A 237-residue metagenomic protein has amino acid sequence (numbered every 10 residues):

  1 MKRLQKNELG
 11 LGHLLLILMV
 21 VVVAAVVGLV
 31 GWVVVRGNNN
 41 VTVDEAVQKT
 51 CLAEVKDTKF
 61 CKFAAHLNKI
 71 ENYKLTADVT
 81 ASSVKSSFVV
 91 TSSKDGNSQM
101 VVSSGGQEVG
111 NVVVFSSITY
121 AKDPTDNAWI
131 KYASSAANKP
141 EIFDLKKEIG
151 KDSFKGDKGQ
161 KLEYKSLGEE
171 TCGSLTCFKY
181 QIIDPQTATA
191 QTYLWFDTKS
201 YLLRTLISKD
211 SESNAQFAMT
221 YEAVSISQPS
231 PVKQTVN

Functional and structural regions predicted by a protein language model:
M1-K2: N-terminal intrinsically disordered, acidic low-complexity segments at the extreme N-terminus
K6-V22: N-terminal Sec-pathway targeting helices
V20-N97, G168, I226-N237: N-terminal leader/targeting segments and the immediate start of mature chains
V55, Y120-T176, I182-P185: Flexible, processing/modification-adjacent segments and terminal tails in exported/periplasmic/extracellular proteins
N68-T76, S93-V101, C172-Q181, S200-T205: Short, hydrophobic/aromatic-rich segments at coil-to-beta transitions
L75-V84, Q99-G106, E148-K161, I183-T187: Short, solvent-exposed secondary-structure boundary motifs
K85-E148, T205-A223: An acidic-aromatic
G105-G106, G173-N237: Gly/Pro-enriched, hydrophobic low-complexity segments that function as extracytoplasmic propeptides/linkers
